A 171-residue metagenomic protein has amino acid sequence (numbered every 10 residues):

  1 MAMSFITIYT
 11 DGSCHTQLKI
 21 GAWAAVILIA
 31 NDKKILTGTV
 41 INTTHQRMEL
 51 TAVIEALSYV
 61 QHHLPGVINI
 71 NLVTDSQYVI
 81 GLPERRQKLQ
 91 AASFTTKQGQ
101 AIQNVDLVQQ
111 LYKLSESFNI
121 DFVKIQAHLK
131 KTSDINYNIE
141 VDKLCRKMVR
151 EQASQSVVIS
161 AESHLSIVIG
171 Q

Functional and structural regions predicted by a protein language model:
M1-R47, T51, S58-Q61, P83 (+4 more regions): RNase H-like nuclease fold core
S13-K19, I54-Y137: RNase H catalytic domain
K124-L129, S156-S163: Short, surface-exposed recognition loops or helix-turn segments adjacent to catalytic cores
